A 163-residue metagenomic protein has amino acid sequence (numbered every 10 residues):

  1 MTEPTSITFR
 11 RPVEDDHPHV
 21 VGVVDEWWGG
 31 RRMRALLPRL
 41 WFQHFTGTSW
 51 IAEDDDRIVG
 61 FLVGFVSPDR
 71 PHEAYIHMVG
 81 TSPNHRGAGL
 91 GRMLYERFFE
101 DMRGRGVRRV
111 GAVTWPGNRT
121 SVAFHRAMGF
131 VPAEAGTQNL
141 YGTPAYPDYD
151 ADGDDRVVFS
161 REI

Functional and structural regions predicted by a protein language model:
M1-I7: Short, low-complexity, intrinsically disordered N-terminal peptides in bacterial proteins
I7, R11-D15, G22-N84, Y95-R97 (+2 more regions): Acetyl-CoA-dependent GNAT
F61, A133-A135: Residue-level detector of high-confidence beta-strand sites
S82-N84, A88, P116-G117: Active-site acidic-Proline motif in GNAT/NAT acetyltransferases
M102-T114: Conserved GNAT acetyl-CoA-binding A-motif
A112-V122, T137-G142: Conserved beta-strand-loop-alpha-helix junction that forms the acyl-donor binding cleft
H125, F130: Conserved active-site tyrosine of GNAT-family acetyltransferases
V131, Q138-I163: C-terminal "cap" of GNAT-fold acetyltransferases
